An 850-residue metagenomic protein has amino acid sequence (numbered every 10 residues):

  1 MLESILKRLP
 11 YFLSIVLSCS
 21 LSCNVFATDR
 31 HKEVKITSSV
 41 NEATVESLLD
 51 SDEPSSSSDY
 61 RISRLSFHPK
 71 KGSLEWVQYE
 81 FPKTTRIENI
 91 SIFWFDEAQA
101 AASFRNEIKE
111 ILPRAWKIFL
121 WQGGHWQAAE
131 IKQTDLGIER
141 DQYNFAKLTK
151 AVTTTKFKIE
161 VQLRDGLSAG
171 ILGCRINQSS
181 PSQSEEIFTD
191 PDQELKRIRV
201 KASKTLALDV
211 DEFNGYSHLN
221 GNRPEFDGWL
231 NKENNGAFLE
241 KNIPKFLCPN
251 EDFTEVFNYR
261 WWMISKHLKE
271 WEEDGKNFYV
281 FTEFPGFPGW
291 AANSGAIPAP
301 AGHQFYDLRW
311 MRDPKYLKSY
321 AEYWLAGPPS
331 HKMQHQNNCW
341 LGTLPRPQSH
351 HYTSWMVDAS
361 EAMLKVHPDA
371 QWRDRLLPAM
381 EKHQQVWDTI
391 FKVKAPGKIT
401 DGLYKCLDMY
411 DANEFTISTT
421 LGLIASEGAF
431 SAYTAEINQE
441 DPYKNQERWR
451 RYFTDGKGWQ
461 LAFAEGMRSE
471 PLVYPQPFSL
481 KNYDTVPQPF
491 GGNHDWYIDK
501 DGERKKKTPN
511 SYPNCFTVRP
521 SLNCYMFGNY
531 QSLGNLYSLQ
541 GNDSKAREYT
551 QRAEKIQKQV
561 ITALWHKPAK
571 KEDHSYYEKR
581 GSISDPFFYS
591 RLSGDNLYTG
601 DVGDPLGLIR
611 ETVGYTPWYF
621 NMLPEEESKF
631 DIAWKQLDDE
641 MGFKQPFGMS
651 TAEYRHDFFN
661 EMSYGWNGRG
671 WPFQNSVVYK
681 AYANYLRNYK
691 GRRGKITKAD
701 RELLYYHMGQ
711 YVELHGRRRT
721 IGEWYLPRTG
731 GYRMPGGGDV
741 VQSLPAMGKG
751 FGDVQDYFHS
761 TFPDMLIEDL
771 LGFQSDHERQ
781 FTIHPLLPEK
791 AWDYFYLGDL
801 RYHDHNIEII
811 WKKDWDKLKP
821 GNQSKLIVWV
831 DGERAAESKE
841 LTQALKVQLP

Functional and structural regions predicted by a protein language model:
P10-S22: Bacterial N-terminal signal peptides
T28, S56-E130, R140-L195: Aromatic, loop-rich ligand-recognition surfaces of beta-strand-rich domains
T28-R30, N41, S180-N293, A370-L377 (+9 more regions): Acidic/polar, glycine-enriched structural segments that form the non-catalytic walls/loops of the carbohydrate-binding
F93, D799-N806, I810-P850: C-terminal beta-sandwich/jelly-roll accessory domains of carbohydrate-active enzymes
G221, N231-E240, P244-L247, T254-V256 (+9 more regions): Catalytic cores of carbohydrate-active enzymes
R223-D388, V518, D604-N621, F630 (+2 more regions): Substrate-binding groove/exosite segments of carbohydrate-active enzymes
C248-E273, A299, L308-M311, P329 (+4 more regions): Active-site acid/base region of carbohydrate-active enzymes
Q540, S544-D595, S628-H805, K813: Non-catalytic carbohydrate-binding regions of carbohydrate-active enzymes
